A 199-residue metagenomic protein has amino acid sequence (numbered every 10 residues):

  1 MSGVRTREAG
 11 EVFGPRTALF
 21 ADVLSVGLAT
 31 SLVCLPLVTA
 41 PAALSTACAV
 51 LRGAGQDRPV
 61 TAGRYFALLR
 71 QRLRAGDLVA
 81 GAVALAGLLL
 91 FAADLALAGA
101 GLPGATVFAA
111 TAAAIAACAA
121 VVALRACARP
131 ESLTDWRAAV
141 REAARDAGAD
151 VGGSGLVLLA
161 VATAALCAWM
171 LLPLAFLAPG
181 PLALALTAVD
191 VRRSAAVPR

Functional and structural regions predicted by a protein language model:
M1-A110, A119-R199: Helix-coil boundary and N-terminal low-complexity module in membrane systems
